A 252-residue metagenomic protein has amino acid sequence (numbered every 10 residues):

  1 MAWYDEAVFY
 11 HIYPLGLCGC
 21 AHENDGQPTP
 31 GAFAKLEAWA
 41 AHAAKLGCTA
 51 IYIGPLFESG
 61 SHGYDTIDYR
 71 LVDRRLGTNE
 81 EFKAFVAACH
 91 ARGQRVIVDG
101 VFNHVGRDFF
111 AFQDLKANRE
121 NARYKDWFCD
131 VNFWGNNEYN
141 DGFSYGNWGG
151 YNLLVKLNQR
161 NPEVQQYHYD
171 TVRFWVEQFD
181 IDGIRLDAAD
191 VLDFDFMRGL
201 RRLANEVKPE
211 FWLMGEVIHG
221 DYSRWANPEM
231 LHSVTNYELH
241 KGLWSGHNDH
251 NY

Functional and structural regions predicted by a protein language model:
M1-V98, N103-V105, F110-D114, G150 (+1 more regions): N-terminal structural segment of carbohydrate-active enzymes
Y4-E6, G47-T49, H90-Q94, D180-G183 (+2 more regions): Short, well-ordered coil/turn segments that N-cap beta-strands
H11-Y13, Y52, G183-A188, M214-E216: Short beta-strand segments
T29, D65-D73, F102-G142, R202 (+2 more regions): Aromatic- and acidic-residue-enriched segments that line the glycan-binding/catalytic groove of carbohydrate-active
W39, E81, F85, V164-W175 (+2 more regions): Alpha-helical packing segments of well-folded alpha/beta enzyme cores
A43, C89, W175-V176, A204: Hydrophobic pocket-lining residues that define ligand/cofactor binding sites across diverse proteins
G106, F110-F179, R185, A189-D190: Active-site-adjacent "subsite" loops/lids of carbohydrate-active enzymes
Q113-K116, E177, D187-Y252: Active-site-proximal helices and loops of the catalytic beta/alpha 8
